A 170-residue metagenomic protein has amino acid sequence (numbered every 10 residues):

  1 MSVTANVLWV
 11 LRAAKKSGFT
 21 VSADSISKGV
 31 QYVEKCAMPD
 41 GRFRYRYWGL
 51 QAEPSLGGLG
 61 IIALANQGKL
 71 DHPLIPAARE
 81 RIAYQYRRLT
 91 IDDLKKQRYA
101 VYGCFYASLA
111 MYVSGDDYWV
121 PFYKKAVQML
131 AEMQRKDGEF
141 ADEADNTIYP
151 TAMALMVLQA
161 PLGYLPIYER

Functional and structural regions predicted by a protein language model:
M1-S27, K35-K125, E139-E169: An alpha-helical repeat/solenoid feature that recognizes helix-turn-helix modules
